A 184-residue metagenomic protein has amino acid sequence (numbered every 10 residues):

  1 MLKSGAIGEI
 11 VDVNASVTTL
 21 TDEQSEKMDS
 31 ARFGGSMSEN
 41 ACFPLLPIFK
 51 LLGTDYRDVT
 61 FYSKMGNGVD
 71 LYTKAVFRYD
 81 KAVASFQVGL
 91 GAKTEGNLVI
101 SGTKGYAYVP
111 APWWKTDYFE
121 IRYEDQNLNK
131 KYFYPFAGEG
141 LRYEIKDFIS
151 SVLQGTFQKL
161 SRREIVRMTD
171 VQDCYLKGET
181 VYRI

Functional and structural regions predicted by a protein language model:
M1-V59: Predominantly a Rossmann-like dinucleotide-binding segment in NAD(P)-dependent oxidoreductases
I10, V59-T60, K131, K159-S161 (+1 more regions): Short, hydrophobic secondary-structure boundary micro-motifs
A31, L128-Y132: Short glycine/proline- and acidic residue-enriched helix-loop micro-motifs that form flexible lids or anion-recognition
E39-K115, I145-T156: Contiguous beta-strand/loop segments that form the cofactor/metal-binding neighborhood of enzyme cores
L98, T116-Q126: Short polybasic amphipathic segments
Y132-K146: Active-site loop of classical SDR/Rossmann-like NAD(P)-dependent oxidoreductases, centered on the catalytic Tyr-X3-Lys
D147-I184: C-terminal helix-rich "cap/oligomerization" subdomain common to oxidoreductases
